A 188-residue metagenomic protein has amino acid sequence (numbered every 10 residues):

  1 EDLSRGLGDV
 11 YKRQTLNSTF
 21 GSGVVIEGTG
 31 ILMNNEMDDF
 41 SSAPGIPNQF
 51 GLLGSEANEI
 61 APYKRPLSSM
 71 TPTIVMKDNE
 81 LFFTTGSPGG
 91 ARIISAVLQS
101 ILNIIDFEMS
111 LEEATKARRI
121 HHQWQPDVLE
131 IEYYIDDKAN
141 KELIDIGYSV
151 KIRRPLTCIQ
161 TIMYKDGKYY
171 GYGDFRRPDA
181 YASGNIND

Functional and structural regions predicted by a protein language model:
E1-Y11: Single conserved hydrophobic/aromatic residue that forms the stacking wall/gate of nucleotide- or nucleobase-binding
L7, T29, E80-L81: A generic secondary-structure signal marking the coil-to-beta-strand transition
Y11-K12, Y170: Generic structural signal for well-ordered beta-strand positions
K12-K77, F107, L111: Active-site rim segments in enzyme catalytic domains, especially the processed small/beta chain of N-terminal
S22, S42, S95, K138-N140: Extracytoplasmic/secreted cell-surface and envelope-processing proteins
D39, E59-F83, S87, L102-D188: C-terminal catalytic domains of large/alpha subunits in multi-subunit enzymes
R92: Conserved phosphate/anionic-ligand binding catalytic regions in large, soluble enzymes, centered on
V97-S100: Feature for intrinsically disordered/low-complexity regulatory segments and propeptides
